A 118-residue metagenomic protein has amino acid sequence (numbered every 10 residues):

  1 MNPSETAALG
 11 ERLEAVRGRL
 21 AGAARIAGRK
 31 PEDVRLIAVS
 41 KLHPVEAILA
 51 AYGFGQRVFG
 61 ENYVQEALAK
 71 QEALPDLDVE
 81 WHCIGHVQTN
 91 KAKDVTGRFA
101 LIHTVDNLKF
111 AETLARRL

Functional and structural regions predicted by a protein language model:
M1-L118: Conserved alpha/beta-domain cores
